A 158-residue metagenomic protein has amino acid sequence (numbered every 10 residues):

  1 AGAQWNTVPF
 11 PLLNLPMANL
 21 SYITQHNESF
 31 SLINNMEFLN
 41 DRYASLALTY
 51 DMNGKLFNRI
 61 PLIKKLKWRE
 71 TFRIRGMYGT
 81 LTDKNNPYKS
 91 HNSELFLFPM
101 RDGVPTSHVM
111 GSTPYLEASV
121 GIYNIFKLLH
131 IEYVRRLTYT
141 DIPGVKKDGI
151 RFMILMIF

Functional and structural regions predicted by a protein language model:
A1-F158: Exposed, low-structure sequence patches enriched in small/polar residues
